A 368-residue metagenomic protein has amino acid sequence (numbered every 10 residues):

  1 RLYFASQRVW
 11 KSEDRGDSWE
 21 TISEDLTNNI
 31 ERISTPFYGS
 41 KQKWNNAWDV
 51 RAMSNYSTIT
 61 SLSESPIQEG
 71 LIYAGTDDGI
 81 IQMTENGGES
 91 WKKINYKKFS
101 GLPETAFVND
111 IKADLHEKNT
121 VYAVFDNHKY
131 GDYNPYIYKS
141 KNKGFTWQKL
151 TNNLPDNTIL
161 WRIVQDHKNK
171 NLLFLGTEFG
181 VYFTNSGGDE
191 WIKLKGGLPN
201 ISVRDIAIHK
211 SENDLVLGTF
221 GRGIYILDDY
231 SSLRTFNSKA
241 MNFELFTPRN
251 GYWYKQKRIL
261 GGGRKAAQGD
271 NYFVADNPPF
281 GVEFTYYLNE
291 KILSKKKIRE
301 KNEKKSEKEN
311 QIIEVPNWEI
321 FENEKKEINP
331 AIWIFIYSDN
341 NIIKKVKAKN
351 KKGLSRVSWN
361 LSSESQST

Functional and structural regions predicted by a protein language model:
R1-Y272, P279-F280, N289-K291: Beta-propeller blade termini and top-face loops
T58, K93, V315-E322, I343-K345: Glycine- and acidic
E104, I342-S367: Glycine-centered tight-turn motifs at strand-turn-strand junctions
H116, N277, N350-K352: Surface-exposed coil/turn segments at beta-strand junctions on protein surfaces, enriched
D126, Y287, N360-E364: Residue-level recognition of strand-loop junctions within catalytic nucleotide-signaling folds
R258-A331, R356: Contiguous beta-strand segments within globular domains
A331, S367-T368: Eukaryote-biased detector of low-complexity, proline/serine/threonine-rich segments and adjacent exposed loops
I336-S338: Conserved aromatic beta-strand anchor motif in extracellular beta-sandwich/beta-rich domains
